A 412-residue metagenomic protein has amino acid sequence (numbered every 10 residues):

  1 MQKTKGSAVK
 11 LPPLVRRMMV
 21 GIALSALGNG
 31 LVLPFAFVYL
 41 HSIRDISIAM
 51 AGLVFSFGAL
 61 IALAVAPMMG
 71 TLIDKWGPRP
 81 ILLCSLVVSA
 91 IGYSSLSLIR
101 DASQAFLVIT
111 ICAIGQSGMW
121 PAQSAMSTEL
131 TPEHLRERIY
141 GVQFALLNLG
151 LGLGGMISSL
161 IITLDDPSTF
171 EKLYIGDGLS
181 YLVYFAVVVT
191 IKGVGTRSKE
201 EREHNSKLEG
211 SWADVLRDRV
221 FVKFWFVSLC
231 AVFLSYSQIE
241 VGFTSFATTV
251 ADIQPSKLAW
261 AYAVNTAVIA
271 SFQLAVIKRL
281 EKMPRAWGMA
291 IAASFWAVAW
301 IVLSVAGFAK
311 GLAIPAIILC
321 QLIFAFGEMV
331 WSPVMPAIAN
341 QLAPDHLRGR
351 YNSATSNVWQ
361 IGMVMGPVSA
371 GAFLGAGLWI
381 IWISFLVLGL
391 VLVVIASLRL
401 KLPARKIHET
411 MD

Functional and structural regions predicted by a protein language model:
M1-V15, G193-C230, D412: Juxtamembrane intracellular "pre-TM" segments in multi-pass secondary transporters
V9-A59, V222-A263: Helix-loop boundary and gating motifs at the non-cytosolic
L63-R100: Conserved MFS/SLC helix-loop-helix module at the cytosolic interface between two early adjacent transmembrane helices
V65-G77, I162, S271-R285, L374: Helix-to-loop junctions at the C-terminal end of transmembrane segments in multipass secondary transporters
P80-S95, G178, W287-V302: Structural signature of the two symmetry-related core transmembrane helices
V108-L149: Cytoplasmic helix-loop-helix junction between adjacent transmembrane helices in 12-TM secondary transporters
K172-T190, W382-L398: Symmetry-related core transmembrane helices of the 12-TM Major Facilitator Superfamily/SLC fold
W287-W331: C-terminal transmembrane helical hairpin of 12-TM major facilitator-type secondary transporters
